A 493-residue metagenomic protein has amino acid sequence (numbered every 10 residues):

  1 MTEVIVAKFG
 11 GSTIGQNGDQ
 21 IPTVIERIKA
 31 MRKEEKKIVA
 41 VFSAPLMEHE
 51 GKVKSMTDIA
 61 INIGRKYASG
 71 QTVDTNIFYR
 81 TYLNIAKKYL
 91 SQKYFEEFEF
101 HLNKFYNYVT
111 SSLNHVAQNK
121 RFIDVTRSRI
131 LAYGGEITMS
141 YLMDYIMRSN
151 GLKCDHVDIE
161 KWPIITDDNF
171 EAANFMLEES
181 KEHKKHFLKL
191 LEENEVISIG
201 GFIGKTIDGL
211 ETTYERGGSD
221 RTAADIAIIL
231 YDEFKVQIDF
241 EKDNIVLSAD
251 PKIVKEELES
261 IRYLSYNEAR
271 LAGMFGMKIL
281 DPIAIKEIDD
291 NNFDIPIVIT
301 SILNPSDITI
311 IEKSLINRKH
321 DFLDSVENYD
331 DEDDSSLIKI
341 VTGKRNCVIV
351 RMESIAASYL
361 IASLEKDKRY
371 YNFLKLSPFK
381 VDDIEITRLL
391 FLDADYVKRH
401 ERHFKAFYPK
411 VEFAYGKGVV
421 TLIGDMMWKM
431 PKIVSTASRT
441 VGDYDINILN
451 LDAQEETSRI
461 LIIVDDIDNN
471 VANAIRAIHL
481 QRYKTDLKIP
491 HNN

Functional and structural regions predicted by a protein language model:
M1-L280, I462-I463, D486, P490-H491: Nucleotide/pyrophosphate-binding catalytic subdomain
E35, G151, N194, Y231-F234 (+5 more regions): Glycine-centered loop/turn motif at secondary-structure junctions
P45-L46, N244-V246, S301-S306, A356: Glycine-rich beta-alpha junction loops
S140, D220, D281-P282, A357 (+2 more regions): Generic non-transmembrane alpha-helix signal with a bias for helix starts/N-cap capping motifs
Y145, S149, D225, K286-E287 (+3 more regions): Surface-exposed charge patches
Y266-L303: Phosphate/diphosphate-binding loops
T309-N493: A conserved regulatory-domain signal marking ACT and ACT-like small-molecule sensing domains and adjacent regulatory
